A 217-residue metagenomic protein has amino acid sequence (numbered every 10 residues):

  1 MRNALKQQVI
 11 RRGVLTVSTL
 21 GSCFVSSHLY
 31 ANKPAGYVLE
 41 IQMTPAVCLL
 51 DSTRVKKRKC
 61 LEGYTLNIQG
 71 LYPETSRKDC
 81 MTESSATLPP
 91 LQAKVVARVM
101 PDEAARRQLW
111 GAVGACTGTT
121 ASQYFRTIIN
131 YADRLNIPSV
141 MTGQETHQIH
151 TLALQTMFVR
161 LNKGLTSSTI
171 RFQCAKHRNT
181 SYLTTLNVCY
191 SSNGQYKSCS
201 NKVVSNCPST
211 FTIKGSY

Functional and structural regions predicted by a protein language model:
M1-N3, C189: Intrinsic structural disorder
N3-V17: Bacterial N-terminal signal peptides that target proteins for export
L29-A31: Boundary at the C-terminal end of the N-terminal hydrophobic targeting segment
K33, L39-E40, L49-Y217: Domain-level detector of nuclease and nuclease-like folds in predominantly extracellular/periplasmic contexts
